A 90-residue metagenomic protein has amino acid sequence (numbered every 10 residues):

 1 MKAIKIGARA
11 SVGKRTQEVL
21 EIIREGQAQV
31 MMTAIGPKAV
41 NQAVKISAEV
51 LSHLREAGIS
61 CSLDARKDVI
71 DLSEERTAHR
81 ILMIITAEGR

Functional and structural regions predicted by a protein language model:
M1-M31: An N-terminal amphipathic alpha-helical segment
E18-E21, K45-S47, G58, R76-A78: Surface-exposed beta-strand edges and their flanking turn/coil or helix-capping segments
V19-E21, Q29, A43, S52 (+1 more regions): Generic structural signal for short, flexible, solvent-exposed coil/loop and linker residues
P37-A65: Short, hydrophobic/π-rich interface segment
R55-R90: C-terminal edge-of-domain segments
